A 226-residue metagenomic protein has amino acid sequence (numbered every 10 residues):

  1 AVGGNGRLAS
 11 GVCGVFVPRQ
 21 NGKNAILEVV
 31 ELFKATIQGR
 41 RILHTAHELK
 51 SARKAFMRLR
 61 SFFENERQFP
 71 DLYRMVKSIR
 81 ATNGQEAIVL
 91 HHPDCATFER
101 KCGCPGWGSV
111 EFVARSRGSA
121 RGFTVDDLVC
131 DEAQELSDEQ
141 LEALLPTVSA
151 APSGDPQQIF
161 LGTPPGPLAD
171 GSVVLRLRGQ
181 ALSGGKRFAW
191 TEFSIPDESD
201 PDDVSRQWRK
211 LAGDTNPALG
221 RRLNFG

Functional and structural regions predicted by a protein language model:
A1-R7: Pre-Walker A adenine-sensing motif
R7-V30: Walker A/P-loop
K34-R40: Post-Walker A helix-loop "phosphate-sensing" segment adjacent to the P-loop in P-loop NTPases
R40-S116: Conserved nucleotide-state-sensing and coupling region of NTP-binding domains
D94-R100, E139-G226: Non-catalytic, compositionally simple segments
W107, D126-D127, D155-I159: Loop/turn-to-beta-strand initiation segments
R117, E135: Residues immediately C-terminal
D131-E132: Walker B catalytic acidic pair
